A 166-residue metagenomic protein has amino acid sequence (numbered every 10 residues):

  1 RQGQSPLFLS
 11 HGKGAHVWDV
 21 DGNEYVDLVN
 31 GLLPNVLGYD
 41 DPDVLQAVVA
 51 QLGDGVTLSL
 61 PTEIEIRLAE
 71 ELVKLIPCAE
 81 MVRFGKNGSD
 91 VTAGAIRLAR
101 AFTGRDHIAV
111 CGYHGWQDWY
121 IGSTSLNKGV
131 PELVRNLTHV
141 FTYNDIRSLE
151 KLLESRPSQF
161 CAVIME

Functional and structural regions predicted by a protein language model:
R1-H11: Active-site-adjacent loop/helix segments that line or gate small-molecule/cofactor pockets in enzymes
L9, L60, F141: Small/polar loops that bind or transfer phosphate-bearing groups
H11-G12, C78: Short, well-ordered loop/turn elements at secondary-structure boundaries
D19-V20: Short, acidic, Ser/Thr-enriched surface-loop or helix-capping motifs
E24-F102: Glycine-rich loop-to-alpha-helix module at the N-terminal edge of alpha/beta enzyme cores
V26-V29, C111, C161-E166: Short beta-strands and strand-loop turn motifs
E70-C161: PLP-dependent aspartate aminotransferase-fold enzymes
